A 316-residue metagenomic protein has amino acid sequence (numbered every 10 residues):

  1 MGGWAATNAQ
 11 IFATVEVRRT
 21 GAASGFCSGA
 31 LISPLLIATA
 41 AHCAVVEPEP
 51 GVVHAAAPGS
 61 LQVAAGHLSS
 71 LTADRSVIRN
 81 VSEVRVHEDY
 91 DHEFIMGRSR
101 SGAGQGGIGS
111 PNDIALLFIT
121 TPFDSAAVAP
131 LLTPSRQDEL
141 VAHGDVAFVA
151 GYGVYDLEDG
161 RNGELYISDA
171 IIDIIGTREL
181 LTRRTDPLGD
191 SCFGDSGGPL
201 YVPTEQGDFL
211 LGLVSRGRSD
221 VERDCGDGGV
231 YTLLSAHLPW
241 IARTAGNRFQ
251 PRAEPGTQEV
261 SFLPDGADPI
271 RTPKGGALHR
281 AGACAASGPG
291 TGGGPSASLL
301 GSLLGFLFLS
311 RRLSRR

Functional and structural regions predicted by a protein language model:
M1-A22: N-terminal activation segment of mature serine protease catalytic domains
A6-T7, G21, V53-D124: Conserved catalytic-core segment of clan PA serine endopeptidases
V15, F26-V45, V53-H67, N162-I175 (+1 more regions): C-terminal subregion of chymotrypsin/trypsin-like serine protease catalytic domains
G21-A23, I37, C43-V45, S70 (+4 more regions): Solvent-exposed loop/turn segments at secondary-structure junctions within structured extracellular/periplasmic domains
A23-F26, F193-S196: Short, small/polar residue-rich loop motifs at catalytic or cofactor-binding pockets
L68-A73, I78-V81, S110-D190, D227-G228 (+1 more regions): Chymotrypsin/trypsin-fold serine protease catalytic domain
A285-L300: Juxtamembrane/start-of-transmembrane alpha-helix segments at the extracytoplasmic/lumenal side of membrane anchors
S296-R315: A cross-kingdom C-terminal cell-surface attachment/processing module
